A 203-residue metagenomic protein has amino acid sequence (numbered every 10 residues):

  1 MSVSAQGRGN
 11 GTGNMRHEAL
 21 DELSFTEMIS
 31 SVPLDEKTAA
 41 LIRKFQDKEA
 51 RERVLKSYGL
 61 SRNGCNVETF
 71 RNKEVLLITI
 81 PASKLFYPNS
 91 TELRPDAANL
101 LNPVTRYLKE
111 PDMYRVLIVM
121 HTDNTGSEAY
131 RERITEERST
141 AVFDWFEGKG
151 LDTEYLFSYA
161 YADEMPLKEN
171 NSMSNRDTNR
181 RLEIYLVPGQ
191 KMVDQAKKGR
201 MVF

Functional and structural regions predicted by a protein language model:
M1-V75: N-terminal targeting leaders that direct proteins to extracytoplasmic destinations
A5-M28, Y161-M165, N171, G189 (+2 more regions): Terminal low-complexity, intrinsically disordered regions
S24, E92, D96-P103, R133 (+2 more regions): Extracytoplasmic/secreted proteins, especially bacterial periplasmic and envelope-associated proteins
L55-R71, F86-V119, I184, K191-K198 (+1 more regions): Periplasmic peptidoglycan-binding/anchoring modules of Gram-negative envelope and division proteins
L76-P81: Short, aliphatic-rich beta-strand segments
A82-K84, M120-N124: Short, histidine-centered active-site or binding-site loop motifs used for metal coordination, general acid-base
T122-R200: Periplasmic OmpA-like peptidoglycan-binding domain that tethers envelope proteins to the cell wall
